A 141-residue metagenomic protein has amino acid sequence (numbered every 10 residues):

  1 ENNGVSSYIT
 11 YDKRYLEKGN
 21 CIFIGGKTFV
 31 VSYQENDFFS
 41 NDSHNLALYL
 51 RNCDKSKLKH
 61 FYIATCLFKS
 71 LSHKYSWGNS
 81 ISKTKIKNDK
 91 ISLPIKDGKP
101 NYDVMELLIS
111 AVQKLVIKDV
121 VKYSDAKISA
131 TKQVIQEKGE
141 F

Functional and structural regions predicted by a protein language model:
E1-F141: Charged, alpha-helix-forming regions
